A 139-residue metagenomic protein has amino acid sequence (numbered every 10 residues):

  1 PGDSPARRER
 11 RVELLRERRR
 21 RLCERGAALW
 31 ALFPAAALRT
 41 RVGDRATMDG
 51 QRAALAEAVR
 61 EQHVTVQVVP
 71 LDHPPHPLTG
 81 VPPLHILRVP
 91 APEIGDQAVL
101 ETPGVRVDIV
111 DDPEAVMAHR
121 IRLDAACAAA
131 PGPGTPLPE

Functional and structural regions predicted by a protein language model:
P1-E139: Hydrophobic protein-protein interaction segments
